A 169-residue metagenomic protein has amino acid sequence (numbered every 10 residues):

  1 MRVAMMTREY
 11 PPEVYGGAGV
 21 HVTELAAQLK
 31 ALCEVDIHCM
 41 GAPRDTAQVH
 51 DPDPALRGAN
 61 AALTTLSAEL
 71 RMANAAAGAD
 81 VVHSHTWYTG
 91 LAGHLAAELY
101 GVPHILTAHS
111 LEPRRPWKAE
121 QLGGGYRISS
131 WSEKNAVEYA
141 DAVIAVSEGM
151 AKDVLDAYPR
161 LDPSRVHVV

Functional and structural regions predicted by a protein language model:
M1-R44: N-terminal subdomain of nucleotide-sugar transferases
R8, A108-L111: Histidine-centered beta-alpha loop that forms part of the nucleotide-sugar donor binding/catalytic region in diverse
A42-A76, E120-Q121: A short, charged, and often flexible helix/loop element on the N-terminal side of the glycosyltransferase catalytic
V82-H83, E138-E148: A short beta-strand/loop micro-motif in the catalytic core of glycosyltransferases that engages the nucleotide-sugar
S84-T89, A108: Short His-centered aromatic/hydrophobic patch
Y88-T89, G149-A151: Alpha-helix capping/helix-boundary segments
P103-I105, P113-N135, K152: Nucleotide-sugar donor phosphate/pyrophosphate-binding loop at the beta->alpha transition of glycosyltransferases
Y139, A151-V169: Helix-loop-beta element that forms the nucleotide-linked donor phosphate-binding surface in glycosyltransferases
